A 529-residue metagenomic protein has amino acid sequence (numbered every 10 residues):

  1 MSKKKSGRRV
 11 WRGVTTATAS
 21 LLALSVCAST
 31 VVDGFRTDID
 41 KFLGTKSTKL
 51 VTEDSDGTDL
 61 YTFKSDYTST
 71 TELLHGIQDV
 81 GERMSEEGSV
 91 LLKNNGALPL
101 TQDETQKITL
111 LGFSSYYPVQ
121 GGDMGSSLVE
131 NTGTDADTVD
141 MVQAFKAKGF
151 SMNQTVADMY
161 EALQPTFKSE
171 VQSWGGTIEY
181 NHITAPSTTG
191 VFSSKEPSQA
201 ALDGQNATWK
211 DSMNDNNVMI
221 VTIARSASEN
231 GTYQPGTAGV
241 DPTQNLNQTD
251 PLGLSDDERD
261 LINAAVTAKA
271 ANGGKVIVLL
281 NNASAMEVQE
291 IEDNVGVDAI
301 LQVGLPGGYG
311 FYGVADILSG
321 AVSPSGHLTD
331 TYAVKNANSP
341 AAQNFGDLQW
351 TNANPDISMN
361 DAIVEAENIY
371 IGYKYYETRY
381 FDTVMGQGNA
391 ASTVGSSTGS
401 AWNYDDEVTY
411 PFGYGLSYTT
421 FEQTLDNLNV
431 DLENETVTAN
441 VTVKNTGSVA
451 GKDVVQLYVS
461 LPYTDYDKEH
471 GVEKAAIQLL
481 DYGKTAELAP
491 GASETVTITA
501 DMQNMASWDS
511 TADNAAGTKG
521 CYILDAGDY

Functional and structural regions predicted by a protein language model:
M1-D528: C-terminal non-catalytic regions of proteins with extracellular/luminal or membrane-system context
